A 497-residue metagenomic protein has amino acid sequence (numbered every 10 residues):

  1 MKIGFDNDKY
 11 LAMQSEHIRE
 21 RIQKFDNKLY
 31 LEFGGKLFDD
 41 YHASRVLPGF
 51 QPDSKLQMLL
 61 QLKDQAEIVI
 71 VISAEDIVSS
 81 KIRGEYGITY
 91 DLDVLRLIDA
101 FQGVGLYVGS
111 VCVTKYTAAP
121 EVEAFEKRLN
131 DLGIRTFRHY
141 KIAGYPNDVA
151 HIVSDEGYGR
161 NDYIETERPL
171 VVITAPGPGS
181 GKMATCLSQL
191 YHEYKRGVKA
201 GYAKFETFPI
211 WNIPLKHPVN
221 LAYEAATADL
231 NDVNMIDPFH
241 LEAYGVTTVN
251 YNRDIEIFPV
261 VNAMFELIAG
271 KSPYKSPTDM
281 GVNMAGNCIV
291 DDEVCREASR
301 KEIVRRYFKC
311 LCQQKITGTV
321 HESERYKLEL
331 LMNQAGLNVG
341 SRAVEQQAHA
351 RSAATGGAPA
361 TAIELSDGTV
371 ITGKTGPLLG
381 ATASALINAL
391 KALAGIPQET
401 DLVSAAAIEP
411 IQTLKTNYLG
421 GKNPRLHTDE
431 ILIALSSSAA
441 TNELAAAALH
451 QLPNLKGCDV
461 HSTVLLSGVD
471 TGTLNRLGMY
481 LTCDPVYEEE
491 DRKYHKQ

Functional and structural regions predicted by a protein language model:
M1-I173, Q189-R351, T355-A358, L365-D367 (+2 more regions): Flexible phosphate-sensing "switch/lid" loops adjacent to ATP/NTP-binding sites across phosphate-transfer
G177-P178: The conserved Walker
T185: Hydrophobic positions on the alpha1 helix immediately C-terminal to the Walker A/P-loop
K374-T375: Short clusters of small/polar residues that mark proteolytic maturation junctions
L378-A394: A short, polar/charged loop-to-alpha-helix boundary motif
A392-P424: Short HxH-centered metal-ligating active-site micro-motif
